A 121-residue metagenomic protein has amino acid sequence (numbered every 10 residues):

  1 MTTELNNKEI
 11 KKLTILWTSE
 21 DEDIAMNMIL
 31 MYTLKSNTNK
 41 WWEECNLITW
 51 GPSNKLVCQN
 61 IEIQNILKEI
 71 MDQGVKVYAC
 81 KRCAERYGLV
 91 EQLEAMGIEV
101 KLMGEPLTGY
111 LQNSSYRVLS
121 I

Functional and structural regions predicted by a protein language model:
T2-K11: Acidic, glycine/proline-rich low-complexity segments that act as flexible tails and inter-domain linkers
T14, N46-I48, Y78: A structural signal for isolated positions on well-ordered beta-strands in alpha/beta enzyme cores
T14-I29, P52-C58: Short, glycine-rich nucleotide/cofactor-binding loops
A25-N39: Histidine-anchored nucleotide/phosphate-binding helix
T38-K55: Small/aliphatic-rich secondary-structure junction motif
I61-V90: A glycine-rich helix N-cap at a beta->alpha junction
E69-I70, E94-G109: A short aromatic-anchored loop/beta-hairpin motif
N113-S120: C-terminal binding/interaction regions
